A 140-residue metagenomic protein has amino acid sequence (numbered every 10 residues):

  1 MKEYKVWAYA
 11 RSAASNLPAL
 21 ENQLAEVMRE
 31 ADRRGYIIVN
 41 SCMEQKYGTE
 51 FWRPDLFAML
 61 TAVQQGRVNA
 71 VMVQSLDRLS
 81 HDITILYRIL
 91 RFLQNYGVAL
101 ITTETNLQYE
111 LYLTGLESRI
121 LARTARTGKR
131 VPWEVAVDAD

Functional and structural regions predicted by a protein language model:
M1-D140: Short, structured surface patches at the beginning of a domain
